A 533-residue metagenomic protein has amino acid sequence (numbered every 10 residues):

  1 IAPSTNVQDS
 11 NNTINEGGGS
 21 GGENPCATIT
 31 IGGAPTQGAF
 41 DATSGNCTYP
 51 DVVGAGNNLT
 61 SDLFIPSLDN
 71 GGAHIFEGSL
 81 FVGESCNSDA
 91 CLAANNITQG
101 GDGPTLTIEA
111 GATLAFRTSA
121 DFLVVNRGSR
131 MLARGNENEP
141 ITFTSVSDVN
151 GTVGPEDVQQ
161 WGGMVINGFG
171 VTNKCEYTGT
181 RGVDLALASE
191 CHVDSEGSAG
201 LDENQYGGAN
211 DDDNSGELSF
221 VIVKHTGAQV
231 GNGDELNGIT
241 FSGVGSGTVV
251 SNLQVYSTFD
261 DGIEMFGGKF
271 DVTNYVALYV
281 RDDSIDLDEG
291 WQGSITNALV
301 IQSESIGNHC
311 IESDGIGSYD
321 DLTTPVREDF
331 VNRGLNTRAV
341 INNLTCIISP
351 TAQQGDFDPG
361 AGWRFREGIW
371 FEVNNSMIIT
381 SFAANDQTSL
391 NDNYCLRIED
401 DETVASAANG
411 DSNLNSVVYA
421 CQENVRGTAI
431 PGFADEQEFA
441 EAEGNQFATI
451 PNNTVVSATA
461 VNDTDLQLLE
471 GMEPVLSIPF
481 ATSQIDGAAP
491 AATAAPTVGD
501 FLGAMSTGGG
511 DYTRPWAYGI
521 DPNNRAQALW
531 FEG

Functional and structural regions predicted by a protein language model:
I1-T105, R117-G128, L132, T144-D260 (+2 more regions): Extracellular beta-rich repeat passengers
E109-A110: Left-handed beta-helix
G135: Short beta-strand-to-turn element immediately C-terminal to the catalytic PLP-Schiff-base lysine in fold type I
E139-P140: Glycine-rich loop(s) and the adjacent beta-strand/alpha-helix scaffold that form part
